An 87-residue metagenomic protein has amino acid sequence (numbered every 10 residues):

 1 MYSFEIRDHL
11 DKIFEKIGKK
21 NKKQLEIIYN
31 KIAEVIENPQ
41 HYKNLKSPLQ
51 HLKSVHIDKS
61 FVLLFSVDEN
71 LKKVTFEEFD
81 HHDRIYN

Functional and structural regions predicted by a protein language model:
M1-F4, E15, K19-K22, I57-V62 (+1 more regions): Enriched for short, Lys/Arg-rich terminal
D11, K46, Y86: Nucleotide phosphate-binding site architecture
K23-E26, K43: Short, solvent-exposed positions on alpha-helices
I32-H56: A short, surface-exposed loop/turn module that caps and links secondary-structure elements
